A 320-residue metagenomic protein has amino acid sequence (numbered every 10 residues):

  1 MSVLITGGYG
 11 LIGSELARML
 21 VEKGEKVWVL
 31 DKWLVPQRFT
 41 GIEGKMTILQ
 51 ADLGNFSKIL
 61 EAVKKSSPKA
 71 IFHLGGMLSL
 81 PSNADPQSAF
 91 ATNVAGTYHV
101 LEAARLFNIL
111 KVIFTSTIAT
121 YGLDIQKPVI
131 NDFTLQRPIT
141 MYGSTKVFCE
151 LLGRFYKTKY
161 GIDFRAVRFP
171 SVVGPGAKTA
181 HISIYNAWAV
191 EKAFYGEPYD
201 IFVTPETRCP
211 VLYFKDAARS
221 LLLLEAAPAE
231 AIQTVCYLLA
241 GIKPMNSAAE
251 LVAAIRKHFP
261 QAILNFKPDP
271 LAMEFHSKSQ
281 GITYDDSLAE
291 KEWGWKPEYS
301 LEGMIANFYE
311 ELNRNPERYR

Functional and structural regions predicted by a protein language model:
V3-K23: N-terminal Rossmann NAD(P)H-binding glycine-rich loop of SDR-like oxidoreductase domains
E25-P36: Conserved glycine-rich Rossmann-like NAD(P)H-binding loop of the short-chain dehydrogenase/reductase
E43-N55: Rossmann-fold cofactor-recognition segment
L53-T92: NAD(P)H-binding glycine-rich loop region in Rossmannoid oxidoreductase-like domains and their noncatalytic homologs
Y98-M141: Conserved Rossmann-fold NAD(P)-dependent oxidoreductase catalytic core, especially the SDR/UDP-sugar
L123-Q126, R137-R165, F194: Active-site Tyr-X1-5-Lys
R154-C209, F214-L222: NAD(P)-dependent short-chain dehydrogenase/reductase
F202-T204, C209-R320: C-terminal substrate-binding subdomain of Rossmann-fold SDR/epimerase-dehydratase oxidoreductases
